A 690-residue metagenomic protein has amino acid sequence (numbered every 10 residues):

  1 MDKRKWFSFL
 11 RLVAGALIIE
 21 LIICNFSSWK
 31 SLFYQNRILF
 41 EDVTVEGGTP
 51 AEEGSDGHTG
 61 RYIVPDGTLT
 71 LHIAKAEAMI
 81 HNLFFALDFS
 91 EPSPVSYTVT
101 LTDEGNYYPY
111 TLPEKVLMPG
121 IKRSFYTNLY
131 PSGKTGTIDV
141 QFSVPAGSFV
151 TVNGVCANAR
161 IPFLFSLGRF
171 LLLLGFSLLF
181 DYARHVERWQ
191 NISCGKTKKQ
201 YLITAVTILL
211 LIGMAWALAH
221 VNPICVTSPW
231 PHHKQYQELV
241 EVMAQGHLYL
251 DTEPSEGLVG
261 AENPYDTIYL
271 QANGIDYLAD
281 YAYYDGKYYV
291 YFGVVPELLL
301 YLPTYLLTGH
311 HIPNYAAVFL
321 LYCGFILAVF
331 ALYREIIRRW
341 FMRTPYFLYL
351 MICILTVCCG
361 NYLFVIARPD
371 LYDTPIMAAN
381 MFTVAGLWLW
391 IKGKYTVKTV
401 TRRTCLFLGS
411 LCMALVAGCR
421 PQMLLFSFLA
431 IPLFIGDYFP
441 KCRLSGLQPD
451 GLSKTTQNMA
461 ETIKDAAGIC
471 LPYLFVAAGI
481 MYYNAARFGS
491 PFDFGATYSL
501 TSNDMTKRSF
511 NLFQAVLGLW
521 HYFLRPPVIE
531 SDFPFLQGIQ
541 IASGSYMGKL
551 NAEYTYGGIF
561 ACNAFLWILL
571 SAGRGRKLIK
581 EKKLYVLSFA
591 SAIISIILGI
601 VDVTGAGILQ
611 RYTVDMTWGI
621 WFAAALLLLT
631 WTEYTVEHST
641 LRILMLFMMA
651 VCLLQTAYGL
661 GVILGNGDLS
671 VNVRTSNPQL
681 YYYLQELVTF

Functional and structural regions predicted by a protein language model:
M1-W29, S166-H232, Y349, T456-P472 (+1 more regions): Start-transfer (signal-anchor) and selected internal transmembrane alpha helices of multi-pass inner/ER membrane
Q245-F292, Y333, V357, N361-I366 (+3 more regions): Interfacial juxtamembrane loops and adjacent helix segments that form the catalytic/substrate-binding surfaces
H310-M342, A385-L389: Transmembrane-helix motifs of polytopic, lipid-linked glycan transferases
V329-N361, M381, V397-T404, L444-D450 (+3 more regions): Transmembrane-helix signature of polytopic, membrane-embedded enzymes that assemble or transfer cell-envelope glycans
M377-V397, L408, M413, S427-A430 (+1 more regions): Specific aromatic-rich, kink-prone transmembrane helix
V384, T404-R420, S427-F428, P472-I480: Membrane-interface alpha helices of multi-pass inner-membrane proteins
F426-L474: Perimembrane helix-loop-helix junctions
G544-L584: Hydrophobic, aromatic-rich transmembrane alpha-helices and their immediate juxtamembrane boundary segments
